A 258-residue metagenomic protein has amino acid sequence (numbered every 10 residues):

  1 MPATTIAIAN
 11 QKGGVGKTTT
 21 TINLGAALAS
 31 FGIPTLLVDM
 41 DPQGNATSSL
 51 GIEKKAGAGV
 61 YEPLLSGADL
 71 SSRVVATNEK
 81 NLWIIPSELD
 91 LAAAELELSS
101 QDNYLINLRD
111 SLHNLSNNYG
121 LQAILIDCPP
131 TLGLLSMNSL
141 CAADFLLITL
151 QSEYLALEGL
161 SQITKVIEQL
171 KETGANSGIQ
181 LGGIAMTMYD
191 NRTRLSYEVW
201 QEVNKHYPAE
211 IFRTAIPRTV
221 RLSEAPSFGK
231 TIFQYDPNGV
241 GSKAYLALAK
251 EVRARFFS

Functional and structural regions predicted by a protein language model:
M1-S258: P-loop NTP-binding core
